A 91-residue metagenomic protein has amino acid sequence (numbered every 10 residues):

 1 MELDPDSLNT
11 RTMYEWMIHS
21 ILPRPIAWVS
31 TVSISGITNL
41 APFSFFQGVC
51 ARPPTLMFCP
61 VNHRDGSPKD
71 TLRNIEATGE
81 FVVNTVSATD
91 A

Functional and structural regions predicted by a protein language model:
M1-D90: N-terminal structural module
